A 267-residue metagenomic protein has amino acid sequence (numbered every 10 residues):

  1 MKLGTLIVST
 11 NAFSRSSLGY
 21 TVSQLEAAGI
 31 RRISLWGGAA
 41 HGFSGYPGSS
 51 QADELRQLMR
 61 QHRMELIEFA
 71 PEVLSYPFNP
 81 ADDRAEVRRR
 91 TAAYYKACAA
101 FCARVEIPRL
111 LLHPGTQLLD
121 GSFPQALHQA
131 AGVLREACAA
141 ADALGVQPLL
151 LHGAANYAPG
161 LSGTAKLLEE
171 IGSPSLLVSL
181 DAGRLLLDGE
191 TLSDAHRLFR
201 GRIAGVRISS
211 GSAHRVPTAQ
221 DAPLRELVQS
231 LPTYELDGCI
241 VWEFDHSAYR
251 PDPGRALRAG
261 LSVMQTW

Functional and structural regions predicted by a protein language model:
M1-I107, S173, G254, R258-W267: N-terminal pre-domain/capping segments
M1-I7, R15-G29, R60, L161-L180 (+1 more regions): Histidine-acidic metal/acid-base catalytic patches
I7, I67, L110-L111, L149 (+2 more regions): Structural detector of well-ordered beta-strand residues that form the stable sheet scaffold of enzyme domains
S9-F13, W36-A39, P71-L74, G115-Q117 (+4 more regions): Active-site beta-loop-alpha junctions enriched in small/polar residues
A12, S16, Y46-S49, R89 (+6 more regions): Conserved phosphate-coordination/catalytic loops
G19-Y20, L58-H62, F78-L177, L187: Active-site acidic/histidine proton-transfer and metal-coordination neighborhood in alpha/beta enzyme cores
A39-F43, S75-D82, L118-F123, L187-D188 (+2 more regions): A short acidic, helix-capping loop that chelates divalent metal ions and anchors anionic groups
S49-H62, G132-A140, D194, L198 (+1 more regions): Catalytic-core regions built around general acid/base machinery
